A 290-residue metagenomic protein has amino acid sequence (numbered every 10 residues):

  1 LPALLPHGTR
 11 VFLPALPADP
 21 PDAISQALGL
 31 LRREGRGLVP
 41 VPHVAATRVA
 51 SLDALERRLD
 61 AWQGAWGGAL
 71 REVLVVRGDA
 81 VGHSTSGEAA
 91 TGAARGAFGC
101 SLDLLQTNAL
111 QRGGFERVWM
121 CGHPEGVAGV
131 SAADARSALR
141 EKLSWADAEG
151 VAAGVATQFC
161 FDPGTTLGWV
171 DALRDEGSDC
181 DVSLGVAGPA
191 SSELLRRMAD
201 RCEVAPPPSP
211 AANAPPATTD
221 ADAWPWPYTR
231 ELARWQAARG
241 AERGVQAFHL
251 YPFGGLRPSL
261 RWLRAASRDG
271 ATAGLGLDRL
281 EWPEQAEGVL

Functional and structural regions predicted by a protein language model:
L1-R136: Active-site beta->alpha loop and helix N-cap motifs at the rims of alpha/beta catalytic domains
F12-L13, P42-V44, G154-F159, A247-L250: Short catalytic-loop micro-motif centered on adjacent basic/acidic residues
E34-G37, T107-E116, W145-A153, E231-A247: A structural motif corresponding to the C-terminal end of an alpha-helix and its immediate exit/capping segment
P42, K142, V151, L184 (+1 more regions): Conserved, mostly hydrophobic/aromatic
V81-E88, A128, V186-C202, R257: Flexible glycine/acidic-rich beta-alpha junction loops that bind and position SAM and/or redox cofactors in anaerobic
S131-D147: Active-site glycine-rich loop that binds ribose-phosphate moieties when present
R174, W226, R230-L290: Structured C-terminal cap/extension of enzyme domains
C180-R243: Catalytic-face loop-and-helix region of soluble metabolic enzyme cores
